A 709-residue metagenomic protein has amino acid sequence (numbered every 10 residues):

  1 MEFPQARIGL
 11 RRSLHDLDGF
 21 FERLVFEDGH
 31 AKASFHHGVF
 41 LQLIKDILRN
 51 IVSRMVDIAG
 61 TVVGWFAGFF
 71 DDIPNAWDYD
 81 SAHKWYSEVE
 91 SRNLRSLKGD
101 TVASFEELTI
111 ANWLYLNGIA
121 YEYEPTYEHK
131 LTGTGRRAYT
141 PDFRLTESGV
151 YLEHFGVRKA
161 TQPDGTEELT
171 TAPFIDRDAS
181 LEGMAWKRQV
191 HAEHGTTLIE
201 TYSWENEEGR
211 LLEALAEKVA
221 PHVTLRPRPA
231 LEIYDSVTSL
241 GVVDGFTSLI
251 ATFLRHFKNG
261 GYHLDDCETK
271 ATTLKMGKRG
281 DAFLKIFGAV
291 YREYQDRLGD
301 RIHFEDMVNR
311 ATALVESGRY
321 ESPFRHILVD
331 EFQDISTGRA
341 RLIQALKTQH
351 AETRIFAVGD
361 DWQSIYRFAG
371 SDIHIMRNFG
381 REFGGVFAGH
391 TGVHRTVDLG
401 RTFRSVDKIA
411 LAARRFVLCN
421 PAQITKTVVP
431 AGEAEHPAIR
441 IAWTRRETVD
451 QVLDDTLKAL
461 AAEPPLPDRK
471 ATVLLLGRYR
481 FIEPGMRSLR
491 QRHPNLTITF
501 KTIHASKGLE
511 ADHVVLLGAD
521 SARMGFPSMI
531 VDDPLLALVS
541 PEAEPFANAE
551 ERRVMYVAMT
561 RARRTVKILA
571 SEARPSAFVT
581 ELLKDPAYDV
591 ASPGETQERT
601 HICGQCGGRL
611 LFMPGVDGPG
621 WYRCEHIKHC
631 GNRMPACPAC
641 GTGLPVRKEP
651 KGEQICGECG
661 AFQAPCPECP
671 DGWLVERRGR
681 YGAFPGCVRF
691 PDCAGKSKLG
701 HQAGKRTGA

Functional and structural regions predicted by a protein language model:
G29-D80, E90-S91, D176, A192 (+1 more regions): A basic/glycine-biased coupling hinge at the interface between accessory DNA-binding modules
A67, D468-T472, S488-T497, S506-S571: Conserved helicase C-terminal RecA-like lobe
E107, Y121, K278-N378, R401 (+1 more regions): Conserved helicase NTPase motor core
Y115-G135: A short acidic/basic microdomain associated with nuclease active sites
Y139-T161: Active-site beta-strand-loop-beta-strand hairpin of nuclease catalytic cores that positions key catalytic residues
R188, A340-P437: Conserved RecA-like helicase ATPase core segment that couples NTP binding/hydrolysis to strand translocation
G389-T396, G400-L496, A547: Helicase P-loop NTPase motor core
L536-F546, R553-V557, R563-G652, P670-W673 (+2 more regions): Helicase C-terminal subdomain and adjacent C-terminal extension
